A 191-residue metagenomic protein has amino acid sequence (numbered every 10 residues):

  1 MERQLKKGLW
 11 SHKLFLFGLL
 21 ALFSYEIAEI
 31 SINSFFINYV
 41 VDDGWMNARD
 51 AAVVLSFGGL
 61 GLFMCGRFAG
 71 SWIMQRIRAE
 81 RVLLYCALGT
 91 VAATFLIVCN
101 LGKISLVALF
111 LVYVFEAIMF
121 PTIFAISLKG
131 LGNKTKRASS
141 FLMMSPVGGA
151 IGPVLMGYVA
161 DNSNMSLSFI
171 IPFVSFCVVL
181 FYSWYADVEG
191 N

Functional and structural regions predicted by a protein language model:
G8-F57, G61: Extracytoplasmic gate region of multi-pass secondary transporters
V40-V41, I73-M74, M156-N164, S168: Interfacial helix-cap and linker-helix signal at transmembrane-aqueous boundaries of multi-pass secondary transporters
C65-A79, A160-D161: Helix-to-loop junctions at the C-terminal end of transmembrane segments in multipass secondary transporters
R81-L96: Structural signature of the two symmetry-related core transmembrane helices
V98-L109: Helix-loop junctions at membrane interfaces in 12-TM secondary transporters
A117-G132: Intracellular juxtamembrane helix-capping segments at the cytosolic ends of symmetry-related transmembrane helices
L131-N164: A late C-terminal transmembrane helix in Major Facilitator Superfamily
F173-N191: Multi-pass alpha-helical transporter architecture, strongest for 12-TM Major Facilitator/SLC carriers used
